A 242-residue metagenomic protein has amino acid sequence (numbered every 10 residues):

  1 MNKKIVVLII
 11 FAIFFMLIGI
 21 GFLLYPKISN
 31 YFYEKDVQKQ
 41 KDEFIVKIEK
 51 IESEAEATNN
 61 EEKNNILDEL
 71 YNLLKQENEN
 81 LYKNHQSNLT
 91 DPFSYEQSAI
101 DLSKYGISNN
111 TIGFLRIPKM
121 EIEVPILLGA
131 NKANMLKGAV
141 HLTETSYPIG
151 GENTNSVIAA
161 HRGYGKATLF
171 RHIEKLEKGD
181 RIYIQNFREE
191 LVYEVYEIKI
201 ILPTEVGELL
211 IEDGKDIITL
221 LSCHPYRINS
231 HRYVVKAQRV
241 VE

Functional and structural regions predicted by a protein language model:
M1-I5: Positively charged n-region of N-terminal signal peptides that target proteins for export
I9-E177, R181-E189, Y193-E242: Solvent-exposed, non-transmembrane regions of membrane-associated and secreted proteins
